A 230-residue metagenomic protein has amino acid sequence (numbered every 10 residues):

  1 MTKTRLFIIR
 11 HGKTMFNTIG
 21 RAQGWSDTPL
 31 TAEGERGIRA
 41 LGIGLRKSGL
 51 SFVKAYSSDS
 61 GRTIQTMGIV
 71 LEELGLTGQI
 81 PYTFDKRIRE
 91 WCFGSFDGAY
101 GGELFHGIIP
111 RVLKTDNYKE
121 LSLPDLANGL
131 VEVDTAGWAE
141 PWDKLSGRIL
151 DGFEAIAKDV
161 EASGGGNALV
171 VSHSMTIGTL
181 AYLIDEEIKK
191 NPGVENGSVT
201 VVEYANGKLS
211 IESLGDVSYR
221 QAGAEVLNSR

Functional and structural regions predicted by a protein language model:
T2-G78: Active-site-proximal alpha-helix that buttresses catalytic centers in soluble enzyme cores
T2-T4, W91-E103, P110-L113, K158-N167 (+1 more regions): Acidic, low-complexity terminal tails and accessory targeting/binding regions of phosphate-metabolizing enzymes
F7, T83-D85, E212: General small-molecule cofactor/ligand-binding pocket signal
G12, H173-M175, V217: Active-site metal-binding loops of divalent metal-dependent hydrolases
I43-Y118, E195: Phosphate-coordination/substrate-recognition cap region in phosphate-metabolizing enzymes
S57-S58, G147, V171-S172: Short beta-strand scaffold positions
V112-K144: Short glycine/proline- and acidic residue-enriched helix-loop micro-motifs that form flexible lids or anion-recognition
V133-S163: A mid-sequence, solvent-exposed acidic-amphipathic segment
